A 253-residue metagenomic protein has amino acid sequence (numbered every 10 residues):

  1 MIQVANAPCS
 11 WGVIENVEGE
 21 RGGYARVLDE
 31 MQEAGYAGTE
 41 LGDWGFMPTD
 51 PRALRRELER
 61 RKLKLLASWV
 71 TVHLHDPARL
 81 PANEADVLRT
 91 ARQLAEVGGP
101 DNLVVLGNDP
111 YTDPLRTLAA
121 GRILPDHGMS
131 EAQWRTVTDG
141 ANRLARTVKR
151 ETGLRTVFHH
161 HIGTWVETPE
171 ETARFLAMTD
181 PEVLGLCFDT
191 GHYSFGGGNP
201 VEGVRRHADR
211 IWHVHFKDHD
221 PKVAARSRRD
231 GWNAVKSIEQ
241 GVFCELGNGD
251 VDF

Functional and structural regions predicted by a protein language model:
M1-P100, W134-T136, N142-R143, R150 (+3 more regions): N-terminal pre-domain/capping segments
N6, G38-T39, T138-C244: Acidic/histidine-rich catalytic cores of soluble enzymes
S10-G12, D43-G45, T71-L74, N108-T112 (+3 more regions): Active-site-proximal loop/turn and secondary-structure-junction residues that shape catalytic pockets, frequently
E18-G23, Y111-R122, A224-K236: Short, flexible, mixed-charge acidic loops at enzyme active sites
P48, P77, W165-V166, S194-G197 (+1 more regions): Loop/helix-junction capping segments adjacent to catalytic residues or to phosphate/diphosphate-binding pockets
K64, R79-L186: Active-site acidic/histidine proton-transfer and metal-coordination neighborhood in alpha/beta enzyme cores
S68, L106-G107, V214: Short glycine/serine/threonine-enriched helix-capping/active-site loop that flanks the nucleotide-sugar donor pocket
C244-D252: Short amphipathic alpha-helical interaction segments
